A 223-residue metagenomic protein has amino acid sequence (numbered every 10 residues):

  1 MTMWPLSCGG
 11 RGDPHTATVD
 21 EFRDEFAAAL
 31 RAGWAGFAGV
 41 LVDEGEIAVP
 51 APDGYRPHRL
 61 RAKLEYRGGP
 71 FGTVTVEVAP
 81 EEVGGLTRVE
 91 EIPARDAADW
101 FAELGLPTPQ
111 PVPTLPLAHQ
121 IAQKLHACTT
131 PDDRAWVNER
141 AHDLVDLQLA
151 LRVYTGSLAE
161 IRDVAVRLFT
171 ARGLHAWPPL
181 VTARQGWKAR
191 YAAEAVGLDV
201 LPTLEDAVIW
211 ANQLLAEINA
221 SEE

Functional and structural regions predicted by a protein language model:
T2-C8, D13-E223: Structured mid-to-C-terminal alpha-helical surface segments
